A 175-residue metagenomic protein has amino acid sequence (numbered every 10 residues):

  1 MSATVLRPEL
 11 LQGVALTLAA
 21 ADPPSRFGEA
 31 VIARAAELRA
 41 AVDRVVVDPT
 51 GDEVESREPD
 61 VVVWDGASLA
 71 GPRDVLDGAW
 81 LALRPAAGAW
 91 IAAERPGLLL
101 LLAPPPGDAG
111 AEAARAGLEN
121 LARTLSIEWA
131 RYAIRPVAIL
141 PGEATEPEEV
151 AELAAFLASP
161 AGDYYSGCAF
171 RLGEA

Functional and structural regions predicted by a protein language model:
S2-P141, A154: Rossmann-like short-chain dehydrogenase/reductase
L81, R131-I134, A138-A175: C-terminal helical subdomain
